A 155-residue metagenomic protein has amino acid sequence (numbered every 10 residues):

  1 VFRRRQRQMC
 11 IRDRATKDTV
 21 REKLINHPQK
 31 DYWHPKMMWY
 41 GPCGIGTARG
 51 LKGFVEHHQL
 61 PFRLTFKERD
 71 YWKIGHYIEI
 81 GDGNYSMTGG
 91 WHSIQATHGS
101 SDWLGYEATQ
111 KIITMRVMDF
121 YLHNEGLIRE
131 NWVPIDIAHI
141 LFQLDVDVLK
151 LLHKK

Functional and structural regions predicted by a protein language model:
V1, K36, I112-T114: Residue-level preference for alpha-helix termini and adjacent loops
V1-D13: Single conserved hydrophobic/aromatic residue that forms the stacking wall/gate of nucleotide- or nucleobase-binding
R4, H34, H123-E125: Short, acidic, Ser/Thr-enriched surface-loop or helix-capping motifs
V20-E22: Structured extramembrane domains adjacent to transmembrane segments
L24-H98: A solvent-exposed, acidic/Ser-Thr-rich amphipathic alpha-helical stretch
R63-F66, K73-K155: A beta-strand edge to alpha-helix "cap/lid" segment located at domain peripheries
